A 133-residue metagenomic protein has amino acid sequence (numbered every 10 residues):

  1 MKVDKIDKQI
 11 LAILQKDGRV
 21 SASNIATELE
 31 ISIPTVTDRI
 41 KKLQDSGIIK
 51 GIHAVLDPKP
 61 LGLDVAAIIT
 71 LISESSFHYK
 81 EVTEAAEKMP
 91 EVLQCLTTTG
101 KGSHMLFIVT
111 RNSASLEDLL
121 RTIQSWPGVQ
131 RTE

Functional and structural regions predicted by a protein language model:
M1-E133: A compositional/biophysical signature of low hydrophobicity enriched in polar/charged and small residues
